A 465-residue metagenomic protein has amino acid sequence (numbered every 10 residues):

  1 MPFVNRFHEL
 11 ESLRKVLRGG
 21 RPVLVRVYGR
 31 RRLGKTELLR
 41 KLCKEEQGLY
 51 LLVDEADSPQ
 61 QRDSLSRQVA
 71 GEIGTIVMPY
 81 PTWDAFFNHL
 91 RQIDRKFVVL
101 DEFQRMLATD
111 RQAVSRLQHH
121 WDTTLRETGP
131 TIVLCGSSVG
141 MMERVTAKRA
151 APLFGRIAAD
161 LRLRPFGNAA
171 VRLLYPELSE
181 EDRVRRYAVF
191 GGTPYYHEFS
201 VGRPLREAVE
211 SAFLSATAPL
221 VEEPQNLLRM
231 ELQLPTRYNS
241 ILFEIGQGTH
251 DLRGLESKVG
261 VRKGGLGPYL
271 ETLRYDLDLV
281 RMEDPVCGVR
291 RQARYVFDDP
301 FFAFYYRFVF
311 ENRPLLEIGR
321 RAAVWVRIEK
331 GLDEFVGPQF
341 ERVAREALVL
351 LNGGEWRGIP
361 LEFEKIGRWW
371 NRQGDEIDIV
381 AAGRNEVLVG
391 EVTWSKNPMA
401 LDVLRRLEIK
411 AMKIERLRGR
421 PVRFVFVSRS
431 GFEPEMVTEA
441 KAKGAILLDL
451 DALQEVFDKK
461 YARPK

Functional and structural regions predicted by a protein language model:
M1-V326: Phosphate-binding site recognition
A293-K465: A cross-kingdom feature that marks ATP-driven nucleic-acid transaction machinery
